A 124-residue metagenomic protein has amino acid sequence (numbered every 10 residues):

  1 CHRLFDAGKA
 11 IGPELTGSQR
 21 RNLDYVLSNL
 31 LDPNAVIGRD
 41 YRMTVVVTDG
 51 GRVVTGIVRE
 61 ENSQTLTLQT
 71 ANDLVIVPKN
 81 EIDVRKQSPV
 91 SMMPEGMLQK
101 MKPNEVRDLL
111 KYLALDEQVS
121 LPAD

Functional and structural regions predicted by a protein language model:
C1-D6, L15, L109-L113: The canonical Cys-X-X-Cys-His
F5-Y41, V45-V47, M92, V119: Primarily the internal scaffold of c-type cytochrome electron-transfer domains, especially repeated/multiheme c-type
G12-P13, E81-D83, P89: Solvent-exposed helix-loop boundary motif
Q19, E60-N62, D83: A generic structural motif
L23, L31, R52-G56, E61-Q64 (+3 more regions): C-terminal capping alpha-helices of c-type cytochrome domains
V46, L66-T70: SH3/SH3-like beta-barrel fold
L74-I82: A short macromolecule-binding patch
